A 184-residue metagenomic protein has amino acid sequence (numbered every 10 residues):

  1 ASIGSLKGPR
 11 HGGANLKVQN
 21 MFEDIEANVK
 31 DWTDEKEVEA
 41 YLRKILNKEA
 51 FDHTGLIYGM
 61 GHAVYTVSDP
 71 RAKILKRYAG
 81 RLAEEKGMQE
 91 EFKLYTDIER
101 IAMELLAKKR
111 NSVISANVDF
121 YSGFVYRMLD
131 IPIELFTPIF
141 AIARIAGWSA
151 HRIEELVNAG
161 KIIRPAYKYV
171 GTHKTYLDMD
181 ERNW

Functional and structural regions predicted by a protein language model:
A1-W184: Non-transmembrane, aqueous-exposed alpha-helical and coiled segments at domain scale
